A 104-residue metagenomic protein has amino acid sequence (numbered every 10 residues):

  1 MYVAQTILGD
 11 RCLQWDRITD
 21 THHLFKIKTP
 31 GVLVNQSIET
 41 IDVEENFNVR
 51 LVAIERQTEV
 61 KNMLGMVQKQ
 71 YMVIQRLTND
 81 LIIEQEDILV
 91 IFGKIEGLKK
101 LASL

Functional and structural regions predicted by a protein language model:
M1-L33: Flexible, Lys/Arg-rich cytosolic regulatory linkers and terminal tails that connect or flank
N35-L104: Cytosolic Rossmann-like ligand/nucleotide-binding regulatory domains
